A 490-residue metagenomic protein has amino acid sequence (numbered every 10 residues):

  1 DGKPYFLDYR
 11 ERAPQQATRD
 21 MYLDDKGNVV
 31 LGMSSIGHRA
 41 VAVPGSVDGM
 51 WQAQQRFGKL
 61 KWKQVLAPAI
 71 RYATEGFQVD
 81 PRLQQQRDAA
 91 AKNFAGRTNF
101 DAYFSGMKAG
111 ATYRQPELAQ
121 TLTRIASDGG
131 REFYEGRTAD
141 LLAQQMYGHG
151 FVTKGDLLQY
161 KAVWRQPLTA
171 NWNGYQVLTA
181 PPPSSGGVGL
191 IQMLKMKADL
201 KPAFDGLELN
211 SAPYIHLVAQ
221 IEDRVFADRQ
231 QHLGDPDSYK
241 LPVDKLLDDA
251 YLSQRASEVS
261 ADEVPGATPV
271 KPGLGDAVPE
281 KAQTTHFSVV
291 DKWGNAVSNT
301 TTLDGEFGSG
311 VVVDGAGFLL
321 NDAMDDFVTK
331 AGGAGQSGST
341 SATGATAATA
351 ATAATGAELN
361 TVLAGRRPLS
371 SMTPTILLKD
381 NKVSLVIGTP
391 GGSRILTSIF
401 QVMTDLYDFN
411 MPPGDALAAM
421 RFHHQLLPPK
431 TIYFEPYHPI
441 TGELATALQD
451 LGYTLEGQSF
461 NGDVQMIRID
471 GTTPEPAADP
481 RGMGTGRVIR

Functional and structural regions predicted by a protein language model:
D1-D8, L23, G150-T153, V290 (+3 more regions): Active-site rim segments in enzyme catalytic domains, especially the processed small/beta chain of N-terminal
D1-G129, F133-E135, A139-S185, A203 (+4 more regions): Noncatalytic scaffold domains of N-terminal-nucleophile
D48-R56, D128-E135, D140, K195 (+1 more regions): Alpha-helical support elements that line or immediately flank enzyme active sites and cofactor-binding pockets
K63-T74, D140-Q144, E208-R229, P413-H423: Short, well-structured alpha-helical segments that form the helix of a local strand-helix-strand
L178-G187, T284-S288, T300-V312, T389-L396: Glycine-rich phosphate/pyrophosphate-binding beta-alpha loops
D199-L303, G315-A316, A323, A331-G332 (+2 more regions): Internal maturation/activation junctions in enzymes
D235, G365-R366, I399, D408-S459: Extended C-terminal subregions enriched in glycine
